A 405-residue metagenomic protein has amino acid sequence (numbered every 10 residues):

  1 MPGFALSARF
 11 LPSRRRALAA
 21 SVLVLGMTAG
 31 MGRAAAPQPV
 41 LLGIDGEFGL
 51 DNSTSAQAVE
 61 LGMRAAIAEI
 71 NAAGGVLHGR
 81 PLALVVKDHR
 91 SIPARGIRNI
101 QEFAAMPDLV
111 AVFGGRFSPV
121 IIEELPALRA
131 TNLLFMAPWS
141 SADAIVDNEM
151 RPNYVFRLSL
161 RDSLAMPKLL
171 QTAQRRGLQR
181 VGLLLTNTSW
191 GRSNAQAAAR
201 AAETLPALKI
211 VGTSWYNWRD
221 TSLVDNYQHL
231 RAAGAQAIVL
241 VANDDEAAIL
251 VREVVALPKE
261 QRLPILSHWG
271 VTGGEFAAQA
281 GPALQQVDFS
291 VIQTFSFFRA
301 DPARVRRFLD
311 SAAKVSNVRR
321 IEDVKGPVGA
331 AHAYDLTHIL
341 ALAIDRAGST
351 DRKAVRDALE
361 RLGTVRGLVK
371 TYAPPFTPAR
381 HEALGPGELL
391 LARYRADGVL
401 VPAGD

Functional and structural regions predicted by a protein language model:
M1, R14-A19: N-terminal export leaders
P2-S7, S21, M31-D405: Extracytosolic ligand-binding ectodomains
F10-R16, V24-A34: N-terminal twin-arginine translocation
